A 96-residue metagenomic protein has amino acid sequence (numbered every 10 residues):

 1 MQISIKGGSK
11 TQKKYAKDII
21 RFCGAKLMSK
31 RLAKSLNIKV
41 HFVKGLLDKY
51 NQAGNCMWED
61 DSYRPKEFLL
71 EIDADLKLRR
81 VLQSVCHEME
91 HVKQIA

Functional and structural regions predicted by a protein language model:
Q2, K6-Y63: Auxiliary, metal-adjacent structural segments of Zn-dependent hydrolase domains
A16, H87, H91, I95: Alpha-helical and His/Cys-centered functional microenvironments
G45-R80, V92-A96: Active-site scaffold of zinc-dependent metalloenzymes
R80-E88: Short alpha-helical catalytic segment bearing the HExxH-like zincin motif of zinc-dependent metalloproteases
